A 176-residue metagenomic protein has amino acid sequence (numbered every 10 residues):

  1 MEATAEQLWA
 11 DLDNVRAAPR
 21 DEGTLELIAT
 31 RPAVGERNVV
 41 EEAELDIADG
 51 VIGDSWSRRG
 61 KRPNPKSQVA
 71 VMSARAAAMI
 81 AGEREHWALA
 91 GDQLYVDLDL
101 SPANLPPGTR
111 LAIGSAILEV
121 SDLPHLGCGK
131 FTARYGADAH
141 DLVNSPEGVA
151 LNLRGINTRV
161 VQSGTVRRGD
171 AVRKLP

Functional and structural regions predicted by a protein language model:
M1-P176: Metal-cofactor-dependent catalytic cores
